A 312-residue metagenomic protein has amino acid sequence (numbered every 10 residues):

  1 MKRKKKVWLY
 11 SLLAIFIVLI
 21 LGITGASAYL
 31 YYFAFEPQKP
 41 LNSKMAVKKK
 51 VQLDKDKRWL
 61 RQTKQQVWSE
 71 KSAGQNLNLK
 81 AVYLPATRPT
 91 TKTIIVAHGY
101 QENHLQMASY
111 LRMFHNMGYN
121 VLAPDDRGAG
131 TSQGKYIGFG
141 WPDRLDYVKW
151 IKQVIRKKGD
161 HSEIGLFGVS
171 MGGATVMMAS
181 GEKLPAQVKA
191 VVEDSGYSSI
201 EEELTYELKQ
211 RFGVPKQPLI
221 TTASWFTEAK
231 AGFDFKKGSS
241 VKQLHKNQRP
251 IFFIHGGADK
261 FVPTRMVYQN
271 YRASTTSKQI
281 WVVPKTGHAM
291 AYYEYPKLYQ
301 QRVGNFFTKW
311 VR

Functional and structural regions predicted by a protein language model:
M1-D56: N-terminal membrane-anchoring alpha-helices
K49-P89: N-terminal cap/lid segment of alpha/beta-hydrolase-fold proteins
Y110, S240, R249, P263-R272: Short alpha-helix in the alpha/beta-hydrolase fold that links the catalytic acid
L111-Q133: Conserved alpha/beta-hydrolase
I137-K158: Alpha/beta-hydrolase active-site loop
M178-F233: Hydrolase active-site cap/lid region
K246-Q248, F253-H255, D259: Short beta-strand/loop motif that positions the catalytic acidic residue of the alpha/beta-hydrolase fold
E294-R312: Catalytic active-site module of serine/aspartate enzymes centered on a nucleophile-bearing elbow/loop
